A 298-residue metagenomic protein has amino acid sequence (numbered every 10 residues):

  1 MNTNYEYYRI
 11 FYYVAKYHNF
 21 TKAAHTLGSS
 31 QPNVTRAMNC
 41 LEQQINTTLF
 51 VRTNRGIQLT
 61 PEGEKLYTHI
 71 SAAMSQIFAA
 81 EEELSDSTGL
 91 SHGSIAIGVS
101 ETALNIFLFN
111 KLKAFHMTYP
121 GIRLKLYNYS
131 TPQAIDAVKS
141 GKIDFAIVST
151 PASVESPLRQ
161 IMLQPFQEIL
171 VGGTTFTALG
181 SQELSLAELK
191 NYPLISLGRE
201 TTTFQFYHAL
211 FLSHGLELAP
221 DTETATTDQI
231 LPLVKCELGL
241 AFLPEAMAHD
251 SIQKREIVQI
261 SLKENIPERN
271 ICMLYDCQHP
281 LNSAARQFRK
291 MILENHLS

Functional and structural regions predicted by a protein language model:
Y12-S30: Short helix-boundary/capping micro-motifs
E42-P61: A short LG(V/I)-centered, amphipathic sequence patch enriched for acidic residue(s) preceding the LG motif
Q44-I45, L66-T88: Alpha-helical linker/hinge and terminal dimerization helices associated with HTH transcriptional regulators
T88, P157-L194: Flexible hinge/capping segments at coil-to-helix
H92-V154, T224: Central regulatory/effector-binding core of bacterial HTH transcription factors
F107, V258-S298: A late-sequence structural motif
S130-I135, K139-K142, S149, T203-I260: Hydrophobic hinge/microswitch elements
L179, P193-H214, L281-A285, R289 (+1 more regions): Secondary-structure junction motif
